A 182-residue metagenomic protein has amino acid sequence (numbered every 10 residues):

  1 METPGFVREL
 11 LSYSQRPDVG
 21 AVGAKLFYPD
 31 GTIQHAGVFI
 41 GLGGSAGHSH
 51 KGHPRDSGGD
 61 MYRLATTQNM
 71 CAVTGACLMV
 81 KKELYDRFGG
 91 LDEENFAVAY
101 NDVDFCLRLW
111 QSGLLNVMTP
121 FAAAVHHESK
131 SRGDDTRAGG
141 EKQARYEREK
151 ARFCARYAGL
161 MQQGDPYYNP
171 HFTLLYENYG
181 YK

Functional and structural regions predicted by a protein language model:
M1-S45, N95: Conserved donor NDP-sugar-binding/catalytic core segment of glycosyltransferases
M1-T3, P29-Q34, R87, A99 (+3 more regions): Flexible loop/turn segments at secondary-structure boundaries
G5-L10, L64-G89, E94-A123: A short, conserved alpha-helix in the catalytic core of glycosyltransferases
L11, G37, C106-L107, A151-C154: Non-transmembrane alpha-helical segments in soluble domains of secreted/periplasmic/extracellular proteins
R16-V19, Y85, Q111, L115 (+2 more regions): Short, well-ordered loop/turn and helix-capping segments at boundaries between secondary-structure elements and domains
G20, D30, L42-M70, M79 (+2 more regions): C-terminal, non-catalytic tails of nucleotide-sugar-dependent glycosyltransferases
V22-K25, T119-P120, H127: Short glycine/serine/threonine-enriched helix-capping/active-site loop that flanks the nucleotide-sugar donor pocket
